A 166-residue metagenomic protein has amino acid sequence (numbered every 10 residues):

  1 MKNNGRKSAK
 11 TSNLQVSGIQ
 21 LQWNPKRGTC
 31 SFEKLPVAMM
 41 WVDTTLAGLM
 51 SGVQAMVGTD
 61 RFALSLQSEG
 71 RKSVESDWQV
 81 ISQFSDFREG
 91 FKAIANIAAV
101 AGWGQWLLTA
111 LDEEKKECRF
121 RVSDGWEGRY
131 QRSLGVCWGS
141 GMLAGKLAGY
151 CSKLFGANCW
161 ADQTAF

Functional and structural regions predicted by a protein language model:
M1-M142, G156-F166: N-terminal accessory segment detector
